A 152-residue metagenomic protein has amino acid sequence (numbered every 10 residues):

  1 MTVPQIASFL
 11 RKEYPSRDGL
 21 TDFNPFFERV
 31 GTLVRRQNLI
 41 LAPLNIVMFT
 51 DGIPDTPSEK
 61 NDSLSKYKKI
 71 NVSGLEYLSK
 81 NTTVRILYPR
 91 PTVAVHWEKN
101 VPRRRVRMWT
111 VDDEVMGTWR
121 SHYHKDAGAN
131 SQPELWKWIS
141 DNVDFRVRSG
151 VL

Functional and structural regions predicted by a protein language model:
M1-P43: Von Willebrand factor
P4, S8, K12, P25-E28 (+6 more regions): Polar/charged alpha-helical tracts
L20-T32, K60-S73, A129-W138: Well-ordered, non-membrane alpha-helical segments in soluble/globular domains
F27-N38, N71-L75, V101, I139-V143 (+1 more regions): Hydrophobic, Leu/Ile/Phe/Ala-enriched alpha-helical segments that form helix-helix packing faces
L41-L44, N81-T83: Extracellular structured ligand-interaction cores
P43-P57: DG-centered beta-turn motif at the end of beta-strands
I53-R104: VWA/integrin I-like adhesion module and closely mimicked acidic/polar interface patches used
R90-L152: Von Willebrand factor A/integrin I-like adhesion domains
